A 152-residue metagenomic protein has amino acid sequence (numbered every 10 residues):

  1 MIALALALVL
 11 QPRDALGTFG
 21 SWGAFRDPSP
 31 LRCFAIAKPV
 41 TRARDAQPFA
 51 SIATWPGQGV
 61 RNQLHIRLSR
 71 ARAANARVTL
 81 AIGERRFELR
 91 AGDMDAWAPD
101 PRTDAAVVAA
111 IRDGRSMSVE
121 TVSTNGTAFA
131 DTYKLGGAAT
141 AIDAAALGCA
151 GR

Functional and structural regions predicted by a protein language model:
M1-L10: Sec-dependent N-terminal signal peptides
V9-R152: A generic "folded-domain core" signal
